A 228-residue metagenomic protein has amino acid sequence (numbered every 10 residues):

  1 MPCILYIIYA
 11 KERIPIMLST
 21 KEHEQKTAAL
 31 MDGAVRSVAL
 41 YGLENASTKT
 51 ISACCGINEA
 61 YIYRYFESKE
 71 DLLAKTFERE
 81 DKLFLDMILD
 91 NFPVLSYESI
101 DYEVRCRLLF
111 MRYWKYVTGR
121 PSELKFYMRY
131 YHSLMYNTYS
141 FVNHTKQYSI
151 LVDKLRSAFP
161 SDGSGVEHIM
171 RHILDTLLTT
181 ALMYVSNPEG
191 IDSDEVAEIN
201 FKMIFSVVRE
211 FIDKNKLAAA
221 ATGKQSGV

Functional and structural regions predicted by a protein language model:
M1-Q25, K214-V228: N-terminal intrinsically disordered/low-complexity leader segments
L18, A29, S37-D71, K75: Helix-turn-helix
K21, L40-N45, S161-E167: Short, charged helix-capping/linker segments at alpha-helix termini
K26-V35, I51, T76-E80, F84 (+1 more regions): Generic hydrophobic, amphipathic alpha-helix propensity
K75, D90-G119, I173: Hydrophobic alpha-helical connector segments
K82-L89, M135-S161, E167-H172, K202 (+1 more regions): Amphipathic alpha-helical packing segments from all-alpha helical-bundle domains
Y116-T138, L182-S186: Amphipathic alpha-helical segments used for helix-helix packing
S164-N187, E195-V207: Hydrophobic alpha-helical segments that form the core of small-molecule binding pockets and/or dimer interfaces
